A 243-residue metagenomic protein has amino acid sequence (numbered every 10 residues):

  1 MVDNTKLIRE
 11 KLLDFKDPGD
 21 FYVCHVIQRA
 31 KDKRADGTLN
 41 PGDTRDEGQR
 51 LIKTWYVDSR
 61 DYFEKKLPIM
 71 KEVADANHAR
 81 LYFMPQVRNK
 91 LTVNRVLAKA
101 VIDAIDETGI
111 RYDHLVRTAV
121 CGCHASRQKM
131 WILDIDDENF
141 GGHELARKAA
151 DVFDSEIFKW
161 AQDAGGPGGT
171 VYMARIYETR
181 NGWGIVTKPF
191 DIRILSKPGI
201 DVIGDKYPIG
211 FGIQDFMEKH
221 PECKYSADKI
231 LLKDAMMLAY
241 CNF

Functional and structural regions predicted by a protein language model:
M1-R180, F190-R193, K197-P198, G204 (+1 more regions): Signature for HUH/AEP ssDNA processing cores
V186-K188: Short hydrophobic/aromatic beta-strand micro-patches that form the beta-sheet surface supporting nucleotide- or nucleic
G199-P221: A common structural junction motif
